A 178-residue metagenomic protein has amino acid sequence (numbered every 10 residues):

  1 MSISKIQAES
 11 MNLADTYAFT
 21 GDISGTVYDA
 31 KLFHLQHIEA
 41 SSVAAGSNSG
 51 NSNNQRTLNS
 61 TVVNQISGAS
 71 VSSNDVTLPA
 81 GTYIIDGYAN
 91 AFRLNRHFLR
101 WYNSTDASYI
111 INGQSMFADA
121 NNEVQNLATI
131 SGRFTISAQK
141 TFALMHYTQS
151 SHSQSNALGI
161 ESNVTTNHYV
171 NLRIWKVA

Functional and structural regions predicted by a protein language model:
M1-D15, V177-A178: Short, intrinsically disordered N-terminal pre-domain segments
I6, S70, W101-N103: Acidic/polar residues at beta-strand termini and the immediately following turn/coil
M11-N12, T20-A80, I84-F98, G113-M116 (+2 more regions): Terminal (often C-terminal
P79-A80, N103-A107, F134-F142, K176-A178: A short, structured loop/turn motif at beta-sheet edges
Y83-A91, T129, K140-T148: Extracellular beta-strand-rich recognition modules
F92, D106-A107, Y147-H152: Acidic glycine-/aspartate-rich tracts in secreted/extracellular proteins
L94-S108: Short, surface-exposed beta-strand/strand-loop-strand elements in extracellular ectodomains
A107-S137: Glycine-rich strand-loop-strand elements at beta-sheet edges
